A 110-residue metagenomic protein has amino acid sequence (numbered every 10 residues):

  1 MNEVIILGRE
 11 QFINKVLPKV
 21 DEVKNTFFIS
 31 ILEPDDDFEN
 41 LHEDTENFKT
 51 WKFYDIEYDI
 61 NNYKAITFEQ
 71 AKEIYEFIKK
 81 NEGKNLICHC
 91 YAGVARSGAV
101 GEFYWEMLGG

Functional and structural regions predicted by a protein language model:
M1-D37: Cys-based phosphatase fold recognition centered on the PTP superfamily
F27-I29, N47-W51: Hydrophobic/aromatic beta-strand patches that form the interior of the parallel beta-sheet core in alpha/beta enzyme
L32, Y54, Y91: Anionic group-transfer/hydrolysis microenvironments
D37-E39, D59, A95-A99: Short catalytic/ligand-binding loop motif for oxyanion handling, primarily in non-cytosolic enzymes, centered on
L41-E43: Non-transmembrane, aqueous-exposed alpha-helical and coiled segments at domain scale
K49-I87: Helix-loop module immediately N-terminal to the HCX5R catalytic loop in PTP-like cysteine phosphatase domains
I78-L108: Catalytic cysteine-centered active loop of the rhodanese-like fold, especially the PTP/DSP P-loop
